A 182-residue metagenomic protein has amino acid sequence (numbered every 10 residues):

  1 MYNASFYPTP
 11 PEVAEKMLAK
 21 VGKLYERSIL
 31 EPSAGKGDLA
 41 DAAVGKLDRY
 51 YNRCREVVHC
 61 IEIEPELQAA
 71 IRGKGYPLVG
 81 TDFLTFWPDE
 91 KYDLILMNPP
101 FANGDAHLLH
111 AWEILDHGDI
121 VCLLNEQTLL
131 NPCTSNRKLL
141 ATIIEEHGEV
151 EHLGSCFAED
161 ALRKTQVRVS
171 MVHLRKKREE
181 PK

Functional and structural regions predicted by a protein language model:
M1-K182: Class I S-adenosyl-L-methionine-dependent methyltransferase catalytic core
